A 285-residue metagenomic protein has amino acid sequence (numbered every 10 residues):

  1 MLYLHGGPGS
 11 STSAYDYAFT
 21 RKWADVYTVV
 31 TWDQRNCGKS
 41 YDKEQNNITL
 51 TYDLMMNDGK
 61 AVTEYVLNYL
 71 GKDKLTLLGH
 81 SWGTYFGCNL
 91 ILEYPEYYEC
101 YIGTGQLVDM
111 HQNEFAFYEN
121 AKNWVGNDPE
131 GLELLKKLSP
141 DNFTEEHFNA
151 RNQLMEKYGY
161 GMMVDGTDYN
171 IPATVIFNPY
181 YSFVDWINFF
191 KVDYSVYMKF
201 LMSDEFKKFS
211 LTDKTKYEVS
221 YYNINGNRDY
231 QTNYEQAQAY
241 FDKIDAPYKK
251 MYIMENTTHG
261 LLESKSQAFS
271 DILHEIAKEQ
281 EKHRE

Functional and structural regions predicted by a protein language model:
S11-T20: The serine-hydrolase catalytic nucleophile loop
A24-D42: Conserved alpha/beta-hydrolase
L54-K74: Conserved acidic catalytic loop of the alpha/beta-hydrolase fold
D73-F115: Conserved hydrolase catalytic core segment
Y98-N142: A catalytic-pocket lid/entrance helix-loop region that shapes and gates access to the active site across common
P129-T212, V219: Alpha/beta-hydrolase
Y217, N223-N225: Short beta-strand/loop motif that positions the catalytic acidic residue of the alpha/beta-hydrolase fold
T257-S266, S270: Catalytic histidine-centered segment of alpha/beta-hydrolase-like enzymes
